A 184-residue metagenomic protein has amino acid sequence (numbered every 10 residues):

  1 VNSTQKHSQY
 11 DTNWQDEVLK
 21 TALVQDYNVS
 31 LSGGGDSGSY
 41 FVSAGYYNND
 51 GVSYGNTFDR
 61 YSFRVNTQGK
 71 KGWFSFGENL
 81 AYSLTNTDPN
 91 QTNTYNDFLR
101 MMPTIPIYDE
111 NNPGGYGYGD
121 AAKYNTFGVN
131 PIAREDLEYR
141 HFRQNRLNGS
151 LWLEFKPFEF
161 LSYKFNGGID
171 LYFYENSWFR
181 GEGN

Functional and structural regions predicted by a protein language model:
V1-D11, G51-N148, K164-N184: Surface-exposed loop/interface segments of Gram-negative outer-membrane beta-barrel transport/assembly proteins
V1-S30, Y40-V52: Short strand-turn segments of transmembrane beta-barrel domains in outer membranes, especially the first one or two
V24, G35-D36, K70-F74, K156-F158: Outer-membrane beta-barrel channels and translocator barrels
D26-N28, S62-R64, N148-S150, E154: Membrane-embedded beta-strand positions in outer-membrane beta-barrel channels/transporters
L31-G33, R143, L153-F155: Short secondary-structure boundary/capping segments within folded domains
L161: An active-site-proximal structural segment forming one wall of the substrate-binding cleft that immediately precedes
